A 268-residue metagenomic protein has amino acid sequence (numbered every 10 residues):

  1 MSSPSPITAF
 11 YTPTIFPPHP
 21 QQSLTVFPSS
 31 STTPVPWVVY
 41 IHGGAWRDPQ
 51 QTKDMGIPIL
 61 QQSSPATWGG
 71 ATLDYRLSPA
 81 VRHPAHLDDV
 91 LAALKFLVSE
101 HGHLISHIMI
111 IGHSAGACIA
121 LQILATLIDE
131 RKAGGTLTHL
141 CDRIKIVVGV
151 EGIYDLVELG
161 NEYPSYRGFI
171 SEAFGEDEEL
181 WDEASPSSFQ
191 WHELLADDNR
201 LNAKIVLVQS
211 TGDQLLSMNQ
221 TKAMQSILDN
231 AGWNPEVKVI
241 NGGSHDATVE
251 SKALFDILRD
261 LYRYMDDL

Functional and structural regions predicted by a protein language model:
S2-L268: Alpha/beta-hydrolase superfamily serine-hydrolase fold, recognizing
